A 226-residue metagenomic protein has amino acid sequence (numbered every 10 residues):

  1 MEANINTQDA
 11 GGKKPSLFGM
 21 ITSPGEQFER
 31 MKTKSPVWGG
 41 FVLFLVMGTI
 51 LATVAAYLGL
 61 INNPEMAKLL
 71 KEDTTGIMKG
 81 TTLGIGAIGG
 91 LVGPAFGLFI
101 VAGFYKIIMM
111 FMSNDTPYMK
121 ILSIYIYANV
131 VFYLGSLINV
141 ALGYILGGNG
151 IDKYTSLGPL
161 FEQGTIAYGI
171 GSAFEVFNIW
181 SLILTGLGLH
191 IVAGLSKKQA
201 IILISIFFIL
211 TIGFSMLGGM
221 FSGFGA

Functional and structural regions predicted by a protein language model:
M1-I77: N-terminal juxtamembrane cytosolic/stromal segments of multi-pass membrane proteins
Q27, M31-W38, G90-A95, I124-A128 (+1 more regions): Loop-to-transmembrane-helix entry motif
E29-V37, S113-T116, H190-Q199: Membrane-interface helix-boundary motifs at transmembrane edges
W38-L45, A87, L122, I201-S205: Hydrophobic alpha-helical transmembrane segments
V42-T49, F96-F104, S181: Hydrophobic alpha-helical transmembrane segments of multi-pass integral membrane proteins
A52-G93, N139-F174, S215-A226: Membrane-helix interface segments in multi-pass membrane proteins
I85-G147: Alpha-helical transmembrane segments with an aromatic anchor "belt"
M119-G219: Hydrophobic alpha-helical transmembrane segments and adjacent short intramembrane/lumenal linkers of inner/organellar
